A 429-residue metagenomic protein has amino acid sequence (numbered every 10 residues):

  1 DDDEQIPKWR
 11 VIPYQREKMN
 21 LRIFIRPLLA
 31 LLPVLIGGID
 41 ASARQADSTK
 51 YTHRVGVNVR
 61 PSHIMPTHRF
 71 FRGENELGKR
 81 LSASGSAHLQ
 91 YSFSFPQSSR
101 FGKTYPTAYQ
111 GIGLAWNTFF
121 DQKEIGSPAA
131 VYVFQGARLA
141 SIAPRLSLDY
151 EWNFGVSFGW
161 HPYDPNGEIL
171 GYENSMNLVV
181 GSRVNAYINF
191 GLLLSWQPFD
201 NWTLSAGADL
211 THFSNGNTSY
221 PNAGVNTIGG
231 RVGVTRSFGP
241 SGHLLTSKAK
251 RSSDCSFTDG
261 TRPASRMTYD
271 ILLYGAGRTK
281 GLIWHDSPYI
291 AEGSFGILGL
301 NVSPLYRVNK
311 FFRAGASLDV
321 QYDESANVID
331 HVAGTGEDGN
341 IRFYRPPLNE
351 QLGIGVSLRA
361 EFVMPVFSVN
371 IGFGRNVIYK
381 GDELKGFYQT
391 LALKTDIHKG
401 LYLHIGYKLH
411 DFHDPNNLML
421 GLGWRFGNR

Functional and structural regions predicted by a protein language model:
Y51, L81-A87, I125-V131, S182-I188 (+7 more regions): Residues that define the transmembrane beta-barrel architecture of outer-membrane proteins
H53, N58-L77, S98-T104, E124-I125 (+4 more regions): Outer-membrane beta-barrel translocator/channel fold
H53-V57, A108-I112, L148-F154, L204-A208 (+8 more regions): Transmembrane beta-strands of outer-membrane beta-barrel proteins
V57, A87-F93, V133-L139, W152-V156 (+9 more regions): Residues on the lipid-exposed face of transmembrane beta-strands in outer-membrane beta-barrel proteins
V59-M65, F93-F95, L114-F120, F154-P162 (+8 more regions): Transmembrane beta-strands of outer-membrane beta-barrel pores
I64-S86, E124-I125, T279-N301: Surface-exposed strand-loop-strand hairpins of Gram-negative outer-membrane beta-barrel proteins
S98-R100, W196, D200-L204, P240-L244 (+4 more regions): Repeated loop/turn-to-beta-strand initiation elements of outer-membrane beta-barrel proteins
N226-K250, P415-R429: Outer-membrane beta-barrel "beta-signal"
